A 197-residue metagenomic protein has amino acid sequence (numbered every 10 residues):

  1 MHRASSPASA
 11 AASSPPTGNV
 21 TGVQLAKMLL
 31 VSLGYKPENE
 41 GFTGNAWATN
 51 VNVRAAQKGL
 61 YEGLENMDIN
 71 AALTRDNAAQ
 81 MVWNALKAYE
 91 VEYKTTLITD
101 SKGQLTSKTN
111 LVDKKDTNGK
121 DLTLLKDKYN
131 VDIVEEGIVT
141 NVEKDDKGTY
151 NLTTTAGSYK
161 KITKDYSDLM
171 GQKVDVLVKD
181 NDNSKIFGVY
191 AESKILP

Functional and structural regions predicted by a protein language model:
M1-L196: N-terminal propeptides
